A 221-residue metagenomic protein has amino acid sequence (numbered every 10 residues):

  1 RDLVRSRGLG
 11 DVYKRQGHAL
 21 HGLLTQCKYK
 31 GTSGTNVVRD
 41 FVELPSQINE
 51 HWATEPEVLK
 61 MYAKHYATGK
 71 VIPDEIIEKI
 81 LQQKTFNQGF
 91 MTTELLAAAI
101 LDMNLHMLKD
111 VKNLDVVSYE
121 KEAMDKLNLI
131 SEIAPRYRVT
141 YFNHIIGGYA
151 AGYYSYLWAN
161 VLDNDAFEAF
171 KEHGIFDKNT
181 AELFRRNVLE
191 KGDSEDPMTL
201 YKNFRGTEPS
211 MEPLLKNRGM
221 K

Functional and structural regions predicted by a protein language model:
D2-Y13: Single conserved hydrophobic/aromatic residue that forms the stacking wall/gate of nucleotide- or nucleobase-binding
R15, A19-K28, G34-F41, I48-E55 (+1 more regions): C-terminal, non-catalytic "cap/extension" segments appended to globular domains
